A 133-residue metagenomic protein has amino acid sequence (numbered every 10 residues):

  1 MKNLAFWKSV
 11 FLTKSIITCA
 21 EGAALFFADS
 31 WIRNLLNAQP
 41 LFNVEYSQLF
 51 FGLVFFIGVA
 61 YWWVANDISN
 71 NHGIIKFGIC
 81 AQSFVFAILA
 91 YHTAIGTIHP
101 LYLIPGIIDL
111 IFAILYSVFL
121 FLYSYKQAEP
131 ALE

Functional and structural regions predicted by a protein language model:
M1-I17: Cytosolic juxtamembrane helix and N-cap/initiation of the first transmembrane helix
K2-F6, N66-H72, I98: Membrane-interface helix-boundary motifs at transmembrane edges
I16-F26, F42-N66, F77-A87: Core segments of alpha-helical transmembrane spans in multipass integral membrane proteins
S30-L41: Membrane-interface helix termini and inter-helical loops of multi-pass transporters
I32, A60-G73, T93-A94: Juxtamembrane helix-break-helix junctions at the cytosolic face of small multi-pass alpha-helical membrane proteins
S69, A87-I104, F121: Membrane-helix boundary connector in multi-pass membrane proteins
I75-L89, P105-Y116: Hydrophobic alpha-helical segments of small multi-pass membrane proteins
I111-E133: Membrane-water interface at the C-terminal end of transmembrane alpha helices
